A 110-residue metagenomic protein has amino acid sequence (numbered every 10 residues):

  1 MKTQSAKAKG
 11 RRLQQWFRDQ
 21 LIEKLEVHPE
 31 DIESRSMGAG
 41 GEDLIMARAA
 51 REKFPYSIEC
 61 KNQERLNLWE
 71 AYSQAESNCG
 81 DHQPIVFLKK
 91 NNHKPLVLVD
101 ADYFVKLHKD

Functional and structural regions predicted by a protein language model:
M1-D110: Catalytic phosphate/metal-binding cores of nucleic-acid and nucleotide-processing enzymes, i.e., regions that mediate
